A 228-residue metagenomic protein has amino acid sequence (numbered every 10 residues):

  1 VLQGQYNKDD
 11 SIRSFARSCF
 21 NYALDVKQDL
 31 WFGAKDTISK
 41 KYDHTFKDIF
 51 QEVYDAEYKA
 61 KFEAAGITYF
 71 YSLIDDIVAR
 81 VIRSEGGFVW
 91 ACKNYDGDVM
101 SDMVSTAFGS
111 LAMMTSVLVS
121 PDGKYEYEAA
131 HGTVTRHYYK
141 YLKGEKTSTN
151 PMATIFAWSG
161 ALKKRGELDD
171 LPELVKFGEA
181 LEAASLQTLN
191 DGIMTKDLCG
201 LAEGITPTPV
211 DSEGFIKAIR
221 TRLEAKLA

Functional and structural regions predicted by a protein language model:
V1-S72: Glycine-rich phosphate/diphosphate-binding loop of Rossmann-like nucleotide-binding domains
D9-R13, H44-D48, Y71-S72, K93-N94 (+5 more regions): Conserved structured core elements
F15-C19, I77-V78, I219: Generic hydrophobic alpha-helical segments
S18-V26, V53-K61, D98, T106 (+7 more regions): Change "in soluble alpha/beta enzymes" to "in soluble alpha/beta proteins
K40-Q51, V81-F88, Y95, S105 (+2 more regions): Short glycine/threonine-rich loop-to-helix capping motif typified by GTGT followed within a few residues by an Asp-Pro
L73-V81: Glycine-rich oxoanion-binding loops at beta->alpha junctions
V81-A180, Q187-T188: Glycine-rich phosphate/nucleotide-binding loop
G144-T149, E167-A228: Internal helix-turn-beta structural module
